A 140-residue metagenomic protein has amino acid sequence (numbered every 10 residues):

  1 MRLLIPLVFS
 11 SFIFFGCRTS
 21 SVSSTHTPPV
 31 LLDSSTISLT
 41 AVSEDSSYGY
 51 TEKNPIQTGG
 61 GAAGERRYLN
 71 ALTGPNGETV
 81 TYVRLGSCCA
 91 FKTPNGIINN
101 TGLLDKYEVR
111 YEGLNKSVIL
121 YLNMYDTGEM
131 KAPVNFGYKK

Functional and structural regions predicted by a protein language model:
M1-L4: Positively charged n-region of N-terminal signal peptides that target proteins for export
P6-F12: Sec-dependent N-terminal signal peptides
F15-G16: C-terminal motif of bacterial Sec signal peptides marking the signal peptidase cleavage site
S20-L103, G113-K140: N-terminal secretory-pathway/extracellular module detecting exported/lumenal segments and adjacent signal-anchor/first
